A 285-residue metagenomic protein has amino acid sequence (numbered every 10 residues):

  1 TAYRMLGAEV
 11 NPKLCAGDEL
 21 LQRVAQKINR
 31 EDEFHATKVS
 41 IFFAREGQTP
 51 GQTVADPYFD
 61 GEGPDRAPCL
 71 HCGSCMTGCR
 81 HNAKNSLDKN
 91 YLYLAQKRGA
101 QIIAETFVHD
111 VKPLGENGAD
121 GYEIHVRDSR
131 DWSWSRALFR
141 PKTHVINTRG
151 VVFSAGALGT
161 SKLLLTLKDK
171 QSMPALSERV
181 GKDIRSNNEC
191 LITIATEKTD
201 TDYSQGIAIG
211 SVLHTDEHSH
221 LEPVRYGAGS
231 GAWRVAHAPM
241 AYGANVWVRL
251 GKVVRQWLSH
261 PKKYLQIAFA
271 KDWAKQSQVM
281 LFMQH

Functional and structural regions predicted by a protein language model:
T1, H81-N85, K89, Q96-K97 (+3 more regions): Glycine-rich loop(s) and the adjacent beta-strand/alpha-helix scaffold that form part
T1-F107: Conserved redox-cofactor binding core of oxidoreductases
C15, L94-K97, P113, Y122 (+2 more regions): Catalytic domains of lipid- and phosphate-ester/thioester hydrolases
D18, C72, K89, A157-T160 (+3 more regions): Alpha-helix initiation and N-capping motif
Q48-T53, N117-H125: Short low-complexity, flexible loop/linker segments enriched in glycine and/or proline with clustered acidic
D56, D60-H71, D120-E123, L138-N147: Glycine-rich, flexible loop segments associated with nucleotide phosphate handling
P68, C75, R98-G99, D120 (+2 more regions): A generic secondary-structure signal marking the coil-to-beta-strand transition
P141, T148, S177-H285: FAD cofactor-binding and catalytic pocket of flavoenzymes
